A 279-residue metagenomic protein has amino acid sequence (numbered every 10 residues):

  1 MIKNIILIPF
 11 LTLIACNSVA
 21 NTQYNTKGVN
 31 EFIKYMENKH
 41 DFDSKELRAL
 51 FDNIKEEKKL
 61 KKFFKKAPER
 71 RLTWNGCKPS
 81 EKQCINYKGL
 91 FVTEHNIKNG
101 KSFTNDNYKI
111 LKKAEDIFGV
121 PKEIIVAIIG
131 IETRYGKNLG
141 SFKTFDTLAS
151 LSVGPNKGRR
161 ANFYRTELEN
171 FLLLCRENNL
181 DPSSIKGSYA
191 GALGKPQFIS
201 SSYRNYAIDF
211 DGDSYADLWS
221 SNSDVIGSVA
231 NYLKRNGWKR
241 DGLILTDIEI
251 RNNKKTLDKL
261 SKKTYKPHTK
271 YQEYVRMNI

Functional and structural regions predicted by a protein language model:
M1-L11, C16-G187, G191, S201-I279: Cell-wall glycan-active module
Q197: Functionally critical loop-and-helix segments that line ligand-binding/catalytic clefts of soluble enzyme domains
